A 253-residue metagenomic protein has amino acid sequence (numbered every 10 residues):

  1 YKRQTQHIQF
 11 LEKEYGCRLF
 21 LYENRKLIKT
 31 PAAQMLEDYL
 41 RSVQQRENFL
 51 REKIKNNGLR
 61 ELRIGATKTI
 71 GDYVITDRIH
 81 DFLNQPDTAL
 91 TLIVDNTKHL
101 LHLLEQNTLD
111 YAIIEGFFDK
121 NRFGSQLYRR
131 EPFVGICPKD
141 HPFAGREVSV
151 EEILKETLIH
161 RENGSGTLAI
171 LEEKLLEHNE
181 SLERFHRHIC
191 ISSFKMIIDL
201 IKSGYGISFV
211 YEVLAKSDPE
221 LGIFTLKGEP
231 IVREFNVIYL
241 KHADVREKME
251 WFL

Functional and structural regions predicted by a protein language model:
Y1-Q4: Conserved small/polar residues in nucleotide/adenosyl-binding loops
F10-K29: A short LG(V/I)-centered, amphipathic sequence patch enriched for acidic residue(s) preceding the LG motif
E14-Y15, L36-N57: Alpha-helical linker/hinge and terminal dimerization helices associated with HTH transcriptional regulators
L59-K120: Central regulatory/effector-binding core of bacterial HTH transcription factors
V74, T225-L253: A late-sequence structural motif
T97-H99, E105-T108, E115, L176 (+1 more regions): Hydrophobic hinge/microswitch elements
S125-N163: Flexible hinge/capping segments at coil-to-helix
L158-E180, R246: Secondary-structure junction motif
